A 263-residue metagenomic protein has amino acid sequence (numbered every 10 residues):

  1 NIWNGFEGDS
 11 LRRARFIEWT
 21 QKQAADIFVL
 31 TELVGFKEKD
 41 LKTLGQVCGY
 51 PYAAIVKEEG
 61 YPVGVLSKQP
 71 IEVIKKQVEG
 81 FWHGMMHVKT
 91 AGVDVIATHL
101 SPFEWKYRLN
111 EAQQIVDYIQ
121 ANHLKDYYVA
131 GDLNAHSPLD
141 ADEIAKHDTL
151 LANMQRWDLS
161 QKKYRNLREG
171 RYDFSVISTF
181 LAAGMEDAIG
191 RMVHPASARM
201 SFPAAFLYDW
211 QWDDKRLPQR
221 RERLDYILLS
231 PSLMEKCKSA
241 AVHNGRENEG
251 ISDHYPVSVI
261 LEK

Functional and structural regions predicted by a protein language model:
N1-I2, E32-L33, L100, D132-L133 (+1 more regions): Active-site metal-binding loops of divalent metal-dependent hydrolases
N1-Q46, V63, K263: N-terminal, active-site-proximal structural segment of metallo-dependent hydrolase catalytic domains
G5-E7, G35-K39, W82, F103-W105 (+3 more regions): Active-site environment of divalent metal-dependent phosphoester hydrolases
Q23-I27, C48-P51, V93-D94, H123-Y127 (+1 more regions): Loop/turn elements at helix/coil->beta-strand transitions in domains of secreted/extracellular proteins
I27-N110: Structured beta-strand-rich core segments of catalytic domains in phosphoester-bond hydrolases
F28-T31, L66, Y128-D132, E186-R191: Active-site neighborhood of phospho(di)ester-bond hydrolases with catalytic His/Asp-centered motifs
K76-Q77, Q120-N122, L139-K263: Metal-dependent phosphoester-hydrolase catalytic domains
K125-L139: Acidic/histidine-rich, metal-coordinating catalytic segments
